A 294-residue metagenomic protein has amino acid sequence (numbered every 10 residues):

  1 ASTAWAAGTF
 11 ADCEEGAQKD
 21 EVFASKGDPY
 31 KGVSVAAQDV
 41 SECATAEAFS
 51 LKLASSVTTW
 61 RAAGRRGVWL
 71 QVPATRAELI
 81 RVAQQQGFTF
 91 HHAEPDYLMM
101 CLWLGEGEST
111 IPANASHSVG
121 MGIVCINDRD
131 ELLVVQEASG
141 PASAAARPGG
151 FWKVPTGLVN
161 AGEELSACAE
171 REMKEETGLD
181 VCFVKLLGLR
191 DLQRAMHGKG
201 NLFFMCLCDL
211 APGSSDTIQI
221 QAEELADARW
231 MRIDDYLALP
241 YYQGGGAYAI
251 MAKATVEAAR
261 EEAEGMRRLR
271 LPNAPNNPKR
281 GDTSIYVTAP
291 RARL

Functional and structural regions predicted by a protein language model:
A1-A4, L294: N-terminal mitochondrial targeting presequence
G8-S55: Conserved donor-binding loop and adjoining core beta-sheet/short helix segment in diverse acyl/aminoacyl transferases
Y30-G32, P95-M99, G120-G122, N201-M205 (+1 more regions): Short hydrophobic/aromatic beta-strand or adjacent loop that forms the aromatic wall/cage of a ligand/substrate-binding
R61-V72: Conserved GNAT acetyl-CoA-binding A-motif
L70-A77, A138, V159: Conserved beta-strand-loop-alpha-helix junction that forms the acyl-donor binding cleft
L79-G122: Acidic, metal-coordinating catalytic segment for phosphate/diphosphate chemistry, firing primarily on the Nudix
T110, M121, N127-D128, A138-P141 (+2 more regions): Unchanged
C125-K153: A short mid-domain helix/strand-loop element embedded in enzyme catalytic domains that forms or borders the active-site
